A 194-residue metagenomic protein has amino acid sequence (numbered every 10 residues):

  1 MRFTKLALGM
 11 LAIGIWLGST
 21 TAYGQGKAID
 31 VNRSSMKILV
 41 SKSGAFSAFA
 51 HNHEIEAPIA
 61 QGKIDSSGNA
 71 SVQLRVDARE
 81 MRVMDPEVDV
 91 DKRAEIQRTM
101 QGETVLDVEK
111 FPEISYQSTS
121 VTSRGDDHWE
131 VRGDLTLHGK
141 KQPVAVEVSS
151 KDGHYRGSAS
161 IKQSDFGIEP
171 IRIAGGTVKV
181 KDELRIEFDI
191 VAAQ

Functional and structural regions predicted by a protein language model:
M1-L6: Positively charged n-region of N-terminal signal peptides that target proteins for export
A7-G18: Bacterial N-terminal signal peptides
A22-Q194: Low-complexity, acidic/polar, glycine-enriched regions of mature
